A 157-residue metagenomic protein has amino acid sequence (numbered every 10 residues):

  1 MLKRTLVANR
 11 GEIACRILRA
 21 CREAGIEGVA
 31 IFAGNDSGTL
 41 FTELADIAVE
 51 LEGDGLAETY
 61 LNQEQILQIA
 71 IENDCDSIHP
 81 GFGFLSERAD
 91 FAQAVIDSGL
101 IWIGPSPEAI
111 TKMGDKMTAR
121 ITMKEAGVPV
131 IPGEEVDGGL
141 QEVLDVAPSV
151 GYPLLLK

Functional and structural regions predicted by a protein language model:
M1-L156: N-terminal beta-alpha lobe that positions the nucleotide/phosphoryl donor in ATP/NTP-coupled carboxylate activation
